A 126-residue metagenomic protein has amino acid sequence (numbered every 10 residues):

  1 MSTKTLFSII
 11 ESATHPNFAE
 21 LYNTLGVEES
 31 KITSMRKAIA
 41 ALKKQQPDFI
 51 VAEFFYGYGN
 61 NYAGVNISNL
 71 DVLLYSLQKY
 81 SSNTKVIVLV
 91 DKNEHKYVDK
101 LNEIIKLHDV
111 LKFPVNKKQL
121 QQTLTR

Functional and structural regions predicted by a protein language model:
S2-A13, A19-Y22, I50: Conserved acidic segment of CheY-like receiver
K4, Y80-K85: A short helix->loop->beta-strand "cap" motif at the edges of active sites that frequently abuts
S12-I32, R36: Two-component/phosphorelay signaling modules centered on CheY-like receiver
T33-F49, F55-Y58: Acidic, metal-coordinating helix/loop segments flanking the phosphotransfer/catalytic sites of two-component signaling
K37, V115-L124: C-terminal output helix
F49-Y80, V90-D91, H95-Y97: Conserved phosphotransfer microenvironments
L101-H108: As written
L111-K112: Residues at the ends of beta-strands that form strand-to-helix hinge/output surfaces
